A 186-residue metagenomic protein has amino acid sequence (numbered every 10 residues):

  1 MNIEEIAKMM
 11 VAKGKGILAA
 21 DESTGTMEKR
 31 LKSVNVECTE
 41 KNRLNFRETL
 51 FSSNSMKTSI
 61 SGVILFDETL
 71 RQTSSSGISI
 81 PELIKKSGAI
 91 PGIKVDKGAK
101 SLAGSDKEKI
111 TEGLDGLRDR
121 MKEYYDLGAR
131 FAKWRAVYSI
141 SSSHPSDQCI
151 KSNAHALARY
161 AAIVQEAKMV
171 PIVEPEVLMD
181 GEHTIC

Functional and structural regions predicted by a protein language model:
M1-L127, I140, C149: Alpha/beta catalytic barrel-like cores
T39, W134, V173: Conserved, mostly hydrophobic/aromatic
V63, A132, P171-I172: Hydrophobic residues within beta-strands of alpha/beta enzymes
E68, V137-S139, E174-L178: An acidic- and aromatic-residue-enriched active-site/binding cleft used to recognize and process polar
L117-F131, N153-M169: Structured alpha-helical segments in the cores of large, soluble enzyme domains
R135-V137, H144: Intrinsically disordered, low-complexity linker/loop segments enriched in Gly/Pro and charged/polar residues
H144-Q148, E182-C186: Short glycine/threonine-rich loop-to-helix capping motif typified by GTGT followed within a few residues by an Asp-Pro
L157, A167-P171, P175-H183: Conserved anion-binding
